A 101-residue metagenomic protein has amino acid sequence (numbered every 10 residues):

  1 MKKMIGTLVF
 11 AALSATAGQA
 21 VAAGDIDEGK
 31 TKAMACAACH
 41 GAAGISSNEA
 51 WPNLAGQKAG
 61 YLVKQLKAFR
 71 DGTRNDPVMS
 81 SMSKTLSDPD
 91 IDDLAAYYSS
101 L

Functional and structural regions predicted by a protein language model:
M1-V21: Classic N-terminal secretory signal peptides
K2-M4, A22-A23, V63, A95 (+1 more regions): Predominantly soluble domains enriched in secretory-pathway, periplasmic, or organellar proteins
A11, K64-Q65: Short, contiguous, well-ordered secondary-structure segments
T16-A33, S47-A50, A68: Electrostatic cytochrome c docking/interface patches
I26-A37, S46, A55-K64: Sequence context surrounding c-type heme c attachment/ligation sites in exported
C36-A42, L94: The canonical Cys-X-X-Cys-His
S47-A55, K67-L101: Axial heme c-ligation environment in periplasmic c-type cytochrome domains
